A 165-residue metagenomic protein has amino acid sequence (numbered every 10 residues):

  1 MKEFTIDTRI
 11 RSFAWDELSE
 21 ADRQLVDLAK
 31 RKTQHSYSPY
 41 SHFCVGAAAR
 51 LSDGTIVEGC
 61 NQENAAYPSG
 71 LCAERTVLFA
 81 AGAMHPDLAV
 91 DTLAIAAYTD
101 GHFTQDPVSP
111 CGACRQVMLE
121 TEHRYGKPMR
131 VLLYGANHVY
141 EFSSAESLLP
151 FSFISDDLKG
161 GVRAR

Functional and structural regions predicted by a protein language model:
M1-H35, H85-R165: C-terminal binding/interaction regions
W15, S19, E63-P68: Short, surface-exposed loop/turn motifs that are enriched in glycine and acidic residues and include a nearby proline
S38-S41: Short loop/turn motifs at secondary-structure junctions and domain boundaries
C44-L51: Short beta-strand scaffold segments in enzyme catalytic cores
A48, N61, P68, C72 (+1 more regions): Gly/Ser/Thr-rich beta-alpha loop segments that engage phosphate groups in nucleotides
C60-Y67, D100-T104: A short glycine/serine-rich beta->alpha loop
N64-A83: A short mixed-secondary-structure module that forms the rim of ligand-binding clefts
